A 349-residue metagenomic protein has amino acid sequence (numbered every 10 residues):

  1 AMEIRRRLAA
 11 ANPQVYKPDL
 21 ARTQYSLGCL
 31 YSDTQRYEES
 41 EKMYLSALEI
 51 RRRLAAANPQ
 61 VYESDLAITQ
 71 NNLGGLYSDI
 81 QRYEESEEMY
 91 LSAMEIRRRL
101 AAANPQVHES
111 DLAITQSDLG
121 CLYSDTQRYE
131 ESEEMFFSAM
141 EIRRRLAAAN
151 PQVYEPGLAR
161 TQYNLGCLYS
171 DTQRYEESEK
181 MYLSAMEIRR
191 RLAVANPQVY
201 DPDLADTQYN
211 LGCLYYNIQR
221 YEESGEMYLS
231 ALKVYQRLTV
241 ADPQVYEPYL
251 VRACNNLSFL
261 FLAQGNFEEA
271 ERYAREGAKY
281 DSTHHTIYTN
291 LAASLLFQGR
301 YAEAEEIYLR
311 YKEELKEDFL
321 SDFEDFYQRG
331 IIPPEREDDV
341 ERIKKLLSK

Functional and structural regions predicted by a protein language model:
A1-P248: Thr-biased low-complexity repeat/linker tracts and other Thr-enriched repetitive architectures
L27, L73, L119, L165 (+5 more regions): Short, flexible helical or helix-coil boundary motifs
D33, H285, K316-F319: Alpha-helix initiation and capping sites
Y44, L48, Y182, Y228-V234 (+2 more regions): TPR/TPR-like (Sel1-like) alpha-helical repeat modules
P248-K279: Alpha-helical adaptor scaffolds
P248-V251, N255, T286-N290, L320-D325: Alpha-solenoid helical repeat scaffolds
A274, D281-T286, A293: Alpha-helical protein-protein interaction scaffolds
E314-K349: Terminal, low-structured helical/coil segments at or just beyond the last alpha-helical repeat
